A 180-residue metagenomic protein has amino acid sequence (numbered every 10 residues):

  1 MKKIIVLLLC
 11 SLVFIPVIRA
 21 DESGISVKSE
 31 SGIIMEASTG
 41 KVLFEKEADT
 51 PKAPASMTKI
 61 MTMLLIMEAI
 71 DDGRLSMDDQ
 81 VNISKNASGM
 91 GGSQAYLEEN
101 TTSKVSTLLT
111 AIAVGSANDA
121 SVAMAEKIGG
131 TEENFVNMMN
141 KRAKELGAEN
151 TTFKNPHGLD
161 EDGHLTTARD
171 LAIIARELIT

Functional and structural regions predicted by a protein language model:
K2-A20: Sec-dependent N-terminal signal peptides of Gram-positive bacterial secreted proteins and lipoproteins
R19-R169, I173-I179: Active-site-adjacent loops and short helices of periplasmic peptidoglycan-processing enzymes
